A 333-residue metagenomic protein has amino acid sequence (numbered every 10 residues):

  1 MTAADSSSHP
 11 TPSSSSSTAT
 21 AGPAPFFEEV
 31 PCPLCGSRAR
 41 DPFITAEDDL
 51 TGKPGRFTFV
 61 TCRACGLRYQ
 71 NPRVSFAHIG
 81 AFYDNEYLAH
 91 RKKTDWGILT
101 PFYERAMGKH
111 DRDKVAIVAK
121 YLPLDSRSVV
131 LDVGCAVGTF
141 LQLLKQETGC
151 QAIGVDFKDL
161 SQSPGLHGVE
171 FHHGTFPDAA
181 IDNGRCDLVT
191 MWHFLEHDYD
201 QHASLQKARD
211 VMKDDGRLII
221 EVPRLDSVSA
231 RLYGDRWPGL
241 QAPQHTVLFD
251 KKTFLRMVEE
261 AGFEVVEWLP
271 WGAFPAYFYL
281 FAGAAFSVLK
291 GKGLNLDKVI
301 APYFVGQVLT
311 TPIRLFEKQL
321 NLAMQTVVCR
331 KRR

Functional and structural regions predicted by a protein language model:
T2-D5, H9-I98: N-terminal juxtadomain amphipathic helix that follows a signal peptide/anchor or precedes a small N-terminal auxiliary
A24, P54, M107-H110, K318: Residue-level marker of regulatory loop/turn positions in helix-turn-helix DNA-binding domains and in histidine
A24-V30, H110-Y233, T246-E260, M324-K331: Conserved SAM-binding loop
D41, I153, E170-H172, V266-L269: General small-molecule cofactor/ligand-binding pocket signal
I44-T45, V74, F157, F176 (+2 more regions): Proline- and acidic/polar-enriched loop/turn elements at helix boundaries
R63, K92-D95, G174-F176, A284-K292: Short, structured secondary-structure boundary patches
L99-K114: Conserved SAM-binding loop and adjacent beta-strand
Y199-K207, R217-V328, R332: S-adenosyl-L-methionine-dependent methyltransferase catalytic module, highlighting the catalytic core
